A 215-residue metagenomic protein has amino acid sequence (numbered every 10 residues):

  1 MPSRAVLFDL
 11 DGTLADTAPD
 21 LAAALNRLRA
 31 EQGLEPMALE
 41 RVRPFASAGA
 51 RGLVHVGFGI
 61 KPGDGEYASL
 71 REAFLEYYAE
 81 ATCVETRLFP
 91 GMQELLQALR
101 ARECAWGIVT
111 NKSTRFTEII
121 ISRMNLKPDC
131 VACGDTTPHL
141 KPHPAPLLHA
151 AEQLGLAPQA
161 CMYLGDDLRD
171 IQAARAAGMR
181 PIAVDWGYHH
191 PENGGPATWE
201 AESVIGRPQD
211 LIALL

Functional and structural regions predicted by a protein language model:
M1-R4, E40, R100, T114-L215: Asp-based, Mg2+/Mn2+-dependent phosphohydrolase catalytic module
P2-E94, R102, S113-R115: N-terminal helical cap/lid subdomain that shapes the substrate entry/recognition surface in HAD-like hydrolases
L7-D9, V109, L164-G165: Generic enzyme active-site microenvironment
G12, T82-C83, G107, G134 (+1 more regions): Short, contiguous strand/loop micro-motifs
D16, I108-T110, A183: Hydrophobic residues in well-ordered beta-strands that form the structural core
E35, A105, R180: Residue-level detector of anion-binding/catalytic polar loops
L88, V109, H139: Residue-level marker of regulatory loop/turn positions in helix-turn-helix DNA-binding domains and in histidine
Q97: Anionic-ligand binding patches
